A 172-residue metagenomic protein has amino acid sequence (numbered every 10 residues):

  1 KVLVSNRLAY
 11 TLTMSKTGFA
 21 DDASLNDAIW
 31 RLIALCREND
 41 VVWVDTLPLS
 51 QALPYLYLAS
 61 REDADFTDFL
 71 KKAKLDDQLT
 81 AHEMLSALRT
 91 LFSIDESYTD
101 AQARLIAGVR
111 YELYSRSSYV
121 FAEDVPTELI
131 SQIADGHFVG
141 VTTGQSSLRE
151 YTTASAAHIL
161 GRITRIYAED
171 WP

Functional and structural regions predicted by a protein language model:
K1-P172: Membrane-proximal periplasmic segments of bacterial cell-envelope enzymes, especially penicillin-binding proteins
